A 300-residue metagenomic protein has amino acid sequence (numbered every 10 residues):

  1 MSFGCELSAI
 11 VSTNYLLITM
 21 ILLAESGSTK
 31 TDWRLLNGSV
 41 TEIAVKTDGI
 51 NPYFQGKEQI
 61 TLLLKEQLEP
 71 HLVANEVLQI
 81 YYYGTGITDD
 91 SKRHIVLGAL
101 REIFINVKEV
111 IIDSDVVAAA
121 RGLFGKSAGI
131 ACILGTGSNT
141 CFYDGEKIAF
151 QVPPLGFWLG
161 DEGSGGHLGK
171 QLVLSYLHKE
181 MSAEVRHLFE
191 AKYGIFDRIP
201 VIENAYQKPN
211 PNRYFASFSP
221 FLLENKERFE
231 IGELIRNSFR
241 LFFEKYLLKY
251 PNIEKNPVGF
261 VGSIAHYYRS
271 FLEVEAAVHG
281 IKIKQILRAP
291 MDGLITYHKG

Functional and structural regions predicted by a protein language model:
S12-V73, V77-I80, A99, L123-I130 (+1 more regions): ATP-binding/phosphotransfer module of carbohydrate and carboxylate kinases, centering on a glycine-rich
G27, R34, T85, V117 (+1 more regions): Anionic group-transfer/hydrolysis microenvironments
Y81-D89: Polybasic, low-complexity association/targeting segments
T88-M181: Phosphate-binding/catalytic loop of phosphoryl-transfer enzymes
